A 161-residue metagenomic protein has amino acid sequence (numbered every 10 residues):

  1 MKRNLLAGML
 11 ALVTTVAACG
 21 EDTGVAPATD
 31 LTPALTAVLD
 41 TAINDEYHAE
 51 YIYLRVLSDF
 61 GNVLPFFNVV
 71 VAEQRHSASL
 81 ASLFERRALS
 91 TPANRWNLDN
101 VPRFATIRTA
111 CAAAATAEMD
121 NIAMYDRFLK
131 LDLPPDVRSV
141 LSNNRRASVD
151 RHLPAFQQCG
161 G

Functional and structural regions predicted by a protein language model:
M1-G8: Bacterial N-terminal signal peptides that target proteins for export
G8-M9, I52: A periodicity- and composition-biased signal for non-globular, repetitive helical segments
M9-L10, Q158: Enrichment for repetitive, rod-forming helical segments
L10-L12, A81: Short, linear, compositionally biased motifs with a strong N-terminal bias
L12-V13, F104: Residue-level signal for mature regions of secreted extracellular proteins and peptides
T15-A18: C-terminal motif of bacterial Sec signal peptides marking the signal peptidase cleavage site
G20-D22: Bacterial signal peptide processing site
G24-G161: All-alpha RGS (Regulator of G-protein Signaling) helical domain and cognate RGS-like helical scaffolds
